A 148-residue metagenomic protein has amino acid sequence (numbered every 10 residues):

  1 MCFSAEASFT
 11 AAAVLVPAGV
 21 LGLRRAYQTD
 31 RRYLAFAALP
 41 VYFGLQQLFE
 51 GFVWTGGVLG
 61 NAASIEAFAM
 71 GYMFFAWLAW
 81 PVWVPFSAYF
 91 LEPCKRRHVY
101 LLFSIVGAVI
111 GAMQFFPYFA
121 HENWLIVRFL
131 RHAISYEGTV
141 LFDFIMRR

Functional and structural regions predicted by a protein language model:
M1, V53-A67, L125-I134: Membrane-interface interhelical loops and short amphipathic "cap" helices that link adjacent transmembrane segments
M1-P17: Hydrophobic transmembrane alpha-helical segments in integral membrane proteins
P17-V20, Y42, Q46, P81-P85 (+1 more regions): Alpha-helical transmembrane segments
G19-R25, G51-A62, M73-F103: Internal transmembrane alpha-helix with an interfacial aromatic "cap," most often the third helix
T29-P40, H98-F103: Membrane-interfacial loop-to-transmembrane alpha-helix junctions, especially the N-terminal start
A38-W54: Hydrophobic alpha-helical transmembrane segments of multi-pass membrane proteins
L39-Y42, F68-F75, L102, V106: Physicochemical signature of membrane-embedded alpha-helices that form the seven-helix bundle of GPCRs, emphasizing
L78, S87-R148: Membrane-proximal helix-loop-helix units in multi-pass membrane proteins
